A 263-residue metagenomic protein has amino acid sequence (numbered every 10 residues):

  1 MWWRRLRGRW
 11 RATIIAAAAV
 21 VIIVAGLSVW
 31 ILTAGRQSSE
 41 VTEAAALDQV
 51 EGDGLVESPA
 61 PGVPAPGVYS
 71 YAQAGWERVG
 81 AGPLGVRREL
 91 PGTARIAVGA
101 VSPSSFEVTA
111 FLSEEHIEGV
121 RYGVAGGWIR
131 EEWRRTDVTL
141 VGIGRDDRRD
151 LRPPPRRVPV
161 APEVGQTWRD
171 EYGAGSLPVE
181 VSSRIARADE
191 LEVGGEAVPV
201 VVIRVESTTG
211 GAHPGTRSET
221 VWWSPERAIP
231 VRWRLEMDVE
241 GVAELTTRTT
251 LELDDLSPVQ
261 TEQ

Functional and structural regions predicted by a protein language model:
M1-L6, L90, F111-L112, W133 (+2 more regions): Extended hydrophobic/Leu-rich segments
M1-R4, L47, P159: Short hydrophobic/aromatic-rich motifs at helix boundaries and adjacent loops
M1-W2, W128-I129, G195: Intrinsic structural disorder
W2-I23, S28-V29: N-terminal Sec-pathway targeting helices
A18, I22, G26-L27, T42-A45 (+3 more regions): N-terminal functional modules and adjacent low-complexity/disordered segments of proteins
G26-G123, D170-Q263: Acidic, serine/threonine-rich low-complexity disordered tracts
S105-P159: An acidic-aromatic
V141-V193: Secreted/surface-exposed cysteine- and glycine-rich disulfide frameworks
